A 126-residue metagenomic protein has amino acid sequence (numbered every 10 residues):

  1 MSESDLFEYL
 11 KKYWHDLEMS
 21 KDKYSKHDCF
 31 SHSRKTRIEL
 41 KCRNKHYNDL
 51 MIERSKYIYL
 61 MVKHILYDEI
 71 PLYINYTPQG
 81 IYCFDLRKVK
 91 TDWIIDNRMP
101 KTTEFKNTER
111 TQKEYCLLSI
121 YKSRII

Functional and structural regions predicted by a protein language model:
M1-K23, L66, I81: Acidic-basic catalytic patches of nuclease active cores, encompassing PD-(D/E)XK and other metal-cofactor nuclease
D22, L40-K41, I74-T77: Short His-Asn-centered micro-motif
C29-H46: Conserved catalytic cores of phosphodiester-cleaving nucleases, focusing on short active-site segments
N44-Y57: Active-site-adjacent loop/helix micro-motif of nuclease/hydrolase catalytic cores
R54-L66: Basic, amphipathic alpha-helical patches used to engage nucleic acids or provide basic targeting signals, exemplified
H64-V89: Nucleic-acid nuclease catalytic cores
Y82-I126: Intrinsically disordered, low-complexity terminal regions enriched in charged/polar residues
